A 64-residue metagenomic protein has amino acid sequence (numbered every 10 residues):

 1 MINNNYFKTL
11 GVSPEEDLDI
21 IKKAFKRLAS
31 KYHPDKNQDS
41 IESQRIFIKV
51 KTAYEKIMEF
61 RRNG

Functional and structural regions predicted by a protein language model:
M1-K36, K49-R62: N-terminal J-domain/J-like co-chaperone modules of DnaJ/Hsp40 proteins
I41-R45: Short, charged, amphipathic alpha-helical segments
